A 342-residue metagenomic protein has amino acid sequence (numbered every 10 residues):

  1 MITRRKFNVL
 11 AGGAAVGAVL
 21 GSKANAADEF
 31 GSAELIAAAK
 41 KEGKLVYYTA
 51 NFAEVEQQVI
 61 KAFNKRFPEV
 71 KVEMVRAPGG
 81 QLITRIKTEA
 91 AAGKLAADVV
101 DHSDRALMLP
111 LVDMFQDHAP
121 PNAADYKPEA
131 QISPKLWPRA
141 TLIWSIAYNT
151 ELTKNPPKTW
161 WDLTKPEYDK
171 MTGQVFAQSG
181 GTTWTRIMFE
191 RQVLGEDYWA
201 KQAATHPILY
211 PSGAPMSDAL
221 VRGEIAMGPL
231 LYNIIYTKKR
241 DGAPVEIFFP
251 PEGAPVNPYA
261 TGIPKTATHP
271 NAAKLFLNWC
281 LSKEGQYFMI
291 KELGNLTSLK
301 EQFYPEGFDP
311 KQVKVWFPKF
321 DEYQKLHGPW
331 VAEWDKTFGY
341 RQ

Functional and structural regions predicted by a protein language model:
M1-A14: N-terminal secretory signal peptides and thylakoid transit peptides that target proteins across membranes
E29-V46, A50-K71, M188: Short, polar/charged alpha-helical segment
T49-I60, V72-A90, L95-E224: Extracytoplasmic ligand-binding site segments that recognize negatively charged/polar headgroups
A106-P110, A226-P244: A ligand-binding cleft/hinge motif common to bilobed small-molecule-binding domains
P128, L142-I143, A200-A203, L209-Y210 (+2 more regions): Periplasmic-binding protein-like
S145-L152, I187-M188, N257-H269, C280 (+1 more regions): A bilobed periplasmic-binding-protein/Venus flytrap-type ligand-binding module shared by bacterial periplasmic
K170-S179, C280-F303: Periplasmic-binding protein-like
P305-Q342: Extracellular/periplasmic bilobal clamshell ligand-binding domains
